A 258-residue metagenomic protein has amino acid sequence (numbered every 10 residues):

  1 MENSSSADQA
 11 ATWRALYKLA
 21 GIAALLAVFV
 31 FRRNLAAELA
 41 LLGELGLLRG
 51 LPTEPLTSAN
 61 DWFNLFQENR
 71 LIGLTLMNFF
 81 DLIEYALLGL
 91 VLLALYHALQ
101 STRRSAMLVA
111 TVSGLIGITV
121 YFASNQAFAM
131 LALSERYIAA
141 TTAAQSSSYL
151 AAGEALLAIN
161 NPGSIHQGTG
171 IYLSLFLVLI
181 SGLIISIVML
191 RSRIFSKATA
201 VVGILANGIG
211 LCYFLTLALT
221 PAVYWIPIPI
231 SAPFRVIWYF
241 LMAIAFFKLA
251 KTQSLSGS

Functional and structural regions predicted by a protein language model:
E2-S258: Hydrophobic, aromatic-enriched alpha-helical segments typical of multi-pass transmembrane helices
